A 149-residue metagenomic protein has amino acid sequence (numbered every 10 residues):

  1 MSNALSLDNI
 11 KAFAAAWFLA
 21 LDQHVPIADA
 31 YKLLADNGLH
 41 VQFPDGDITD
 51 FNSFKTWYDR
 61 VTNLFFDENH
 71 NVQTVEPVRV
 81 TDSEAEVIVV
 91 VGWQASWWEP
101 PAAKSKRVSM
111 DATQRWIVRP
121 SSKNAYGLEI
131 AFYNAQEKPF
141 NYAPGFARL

Functional and structural regions predicted by a protein language model:
M1-A28, K32-H40, L149: Short, low-complexity N-terminal intrinsically disordered segments enriched in polar/charged residues
A4, D8, I48, S105: Charge-dense, low-complexity intrinsically disordered segments
F13, F18, F43, F51-F54 (+4 more regions): Phenylalanine-focused residue identity feature
I27-S83: A solvent-exposed, acidic/Ser-Thr-rich amphipathic alpha-helical stretch
D59-L149: A beta-strand edge to alpha-helix "cap/lid" segment located at domain peripheries
